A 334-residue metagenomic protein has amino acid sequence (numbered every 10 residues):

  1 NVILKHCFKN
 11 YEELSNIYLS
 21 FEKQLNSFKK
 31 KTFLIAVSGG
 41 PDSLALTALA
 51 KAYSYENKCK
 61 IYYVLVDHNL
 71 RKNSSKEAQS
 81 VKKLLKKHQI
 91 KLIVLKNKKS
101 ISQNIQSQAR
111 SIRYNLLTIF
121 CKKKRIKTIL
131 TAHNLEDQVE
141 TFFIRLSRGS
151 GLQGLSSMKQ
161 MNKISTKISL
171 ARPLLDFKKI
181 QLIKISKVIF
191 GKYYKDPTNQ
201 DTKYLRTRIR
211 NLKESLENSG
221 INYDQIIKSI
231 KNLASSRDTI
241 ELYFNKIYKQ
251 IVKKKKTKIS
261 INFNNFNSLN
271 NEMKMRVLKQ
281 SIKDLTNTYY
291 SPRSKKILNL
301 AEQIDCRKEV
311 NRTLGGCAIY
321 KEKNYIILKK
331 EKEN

Functional and structural regions predicted by a protein language model:
N1-D42, S54, K60-Y62, V66-H68 (+7 more regions): AMP-forming adenylation/ATP pyrophosphatase catalytic core
V2-L212: Core alpha/beta nucleotide-donor-binding catalytic domains of modification enzymes
